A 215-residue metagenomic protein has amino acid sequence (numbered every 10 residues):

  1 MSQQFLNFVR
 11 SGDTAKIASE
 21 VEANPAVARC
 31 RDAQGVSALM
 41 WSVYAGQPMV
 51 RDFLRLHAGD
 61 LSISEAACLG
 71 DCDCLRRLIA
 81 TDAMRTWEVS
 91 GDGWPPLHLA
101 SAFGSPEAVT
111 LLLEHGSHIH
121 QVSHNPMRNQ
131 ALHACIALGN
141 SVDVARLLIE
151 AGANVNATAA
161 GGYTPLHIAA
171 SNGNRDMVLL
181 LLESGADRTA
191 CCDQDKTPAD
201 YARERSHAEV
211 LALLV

Functional and structural regions predicted by a protein language model:
M1-D32, L69-V89, P96: N-terminal segments that cap or nucleate solenoid repeat domains
M1-F5, R31-S37, D60-E65, E88-P96 (+3 more regions): Ankyrin-repeat boundary/"N-cap" motif
N7-D13, W41-Q47, E65-D71, L99-S105 (+3 more regions): Ankyrin repeat A-helix N-terminal signature
K16, M49-V50, C74, E107-A108 (+3 more regions): Conserved ankyrin/ankyrin-like repeat signature
S19-A26, D52-G59, I79-R85, T110-H118 (+3 more regions): Ankyrin repeat domain, specifically the short helix-to-loop turn at the C-terminus of the second helix of each repeat
G35-R55, R188-V215: Leucine-rich solenoid repeat scaffolds
Q121-E150: Alpha-helical adaptor scaffolds
V155-K196: Ankyrin-repeat and related helical/solenoid repeat scaffolds used for protein-protein interactions
